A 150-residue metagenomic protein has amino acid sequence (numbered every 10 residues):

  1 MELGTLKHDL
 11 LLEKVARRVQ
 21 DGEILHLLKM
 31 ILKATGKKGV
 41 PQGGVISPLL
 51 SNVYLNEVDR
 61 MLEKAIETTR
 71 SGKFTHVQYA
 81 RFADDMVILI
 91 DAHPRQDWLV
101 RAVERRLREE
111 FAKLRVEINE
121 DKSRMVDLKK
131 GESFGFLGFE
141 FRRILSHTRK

Functional and structural regions predicted by a protein language model:
M1-L128, S133: Conserved polymerase palm-domain catalytic core
H147-K150: Basic, alpha-helical interaction scaffolds
